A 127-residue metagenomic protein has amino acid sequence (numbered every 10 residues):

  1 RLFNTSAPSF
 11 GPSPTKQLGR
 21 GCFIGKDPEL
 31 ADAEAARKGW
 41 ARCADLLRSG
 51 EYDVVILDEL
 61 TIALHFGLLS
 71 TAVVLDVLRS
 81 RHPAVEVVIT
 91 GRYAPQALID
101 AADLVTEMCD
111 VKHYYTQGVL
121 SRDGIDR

Functional and structural regions predicted by a protein language model:
R1-S49: Conserved P-loop
C22-F23, A44-E51, L60-R127: Replace "adjacent to P-loop NTPase cores in ATP/GTP-dependent enzymes" with "adjacent to NTP-binding cores
